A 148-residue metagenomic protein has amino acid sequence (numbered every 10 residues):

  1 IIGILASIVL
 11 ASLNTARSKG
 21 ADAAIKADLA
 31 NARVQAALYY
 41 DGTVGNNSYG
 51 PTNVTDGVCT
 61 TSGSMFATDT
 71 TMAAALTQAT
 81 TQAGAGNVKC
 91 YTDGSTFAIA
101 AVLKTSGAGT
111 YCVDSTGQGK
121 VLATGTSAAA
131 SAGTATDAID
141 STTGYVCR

Functional and structural regions predicted by a protein language model:
I1-R17: N-terminal single-pass transmembrane signal-anchor helix
I4, D41-V44, I99: Residues in soluble alpha-helical coiled-coils and helical-bundle/repeat scaffolds
R17-L29: Membrane-proximal amphipathic alpha-helices that sit immediately adjacent to an N-terminal transmembrane/signal-anchor
A27-T61, Q78-K89, K104: Alpha-helix exit/C-cap motif
T52-A79, A135-R148: Low-complexity intrinsically disordered segments
M65-A67, T80, G84-T105, D114-S115: Long, domain-scale functional regions
S95-R148: Short, surface-exposed interaction loops/tails
